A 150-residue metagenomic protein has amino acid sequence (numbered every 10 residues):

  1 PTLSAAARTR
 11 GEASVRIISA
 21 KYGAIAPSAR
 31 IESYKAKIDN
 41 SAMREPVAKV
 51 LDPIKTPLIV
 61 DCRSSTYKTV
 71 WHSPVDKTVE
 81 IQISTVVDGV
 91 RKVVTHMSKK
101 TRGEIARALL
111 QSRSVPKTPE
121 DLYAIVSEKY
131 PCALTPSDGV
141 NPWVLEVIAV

Functional and structural regions predicted by a protein language model:
T2-V150: Internal, well-folded beta-alpha domain core
